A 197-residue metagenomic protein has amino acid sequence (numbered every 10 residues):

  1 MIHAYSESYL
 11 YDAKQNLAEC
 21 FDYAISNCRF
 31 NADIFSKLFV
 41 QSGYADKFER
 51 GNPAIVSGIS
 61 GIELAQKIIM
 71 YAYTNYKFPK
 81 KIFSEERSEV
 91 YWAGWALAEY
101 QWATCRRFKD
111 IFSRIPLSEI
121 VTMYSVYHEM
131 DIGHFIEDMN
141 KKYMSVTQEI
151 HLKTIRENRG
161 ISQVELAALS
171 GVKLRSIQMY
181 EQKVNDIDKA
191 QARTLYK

Functional and structural regions predicted by a protein language model:
L10-K67: N-terminal interaction modules that seed assembly of large macromolecular complexes
I25, R156, A167, Y196: The alpha-helix within a helix-turn-helix
D33, K153-T154, S162-V164, L174-R175 (+1 more regions): Residues within the helices of the helix-turn-helix
F39, G160-Q178: Short alpha-helical DNA-recognition segment
G51, G171-I187: Recognition helix of helix-turn-helix/homeodomain-like DNA-binding domains that insert into the DNA major groove
P53-E85, E89: Long, compositionally biased
A65-Y73, D188-K197: DNA major-groove recognition helix of helix-turn-helix/homeodomain DNA-binding modules
D138-N158: A short, Lys/Arg-rich alpha-helix, primarily the initiator
